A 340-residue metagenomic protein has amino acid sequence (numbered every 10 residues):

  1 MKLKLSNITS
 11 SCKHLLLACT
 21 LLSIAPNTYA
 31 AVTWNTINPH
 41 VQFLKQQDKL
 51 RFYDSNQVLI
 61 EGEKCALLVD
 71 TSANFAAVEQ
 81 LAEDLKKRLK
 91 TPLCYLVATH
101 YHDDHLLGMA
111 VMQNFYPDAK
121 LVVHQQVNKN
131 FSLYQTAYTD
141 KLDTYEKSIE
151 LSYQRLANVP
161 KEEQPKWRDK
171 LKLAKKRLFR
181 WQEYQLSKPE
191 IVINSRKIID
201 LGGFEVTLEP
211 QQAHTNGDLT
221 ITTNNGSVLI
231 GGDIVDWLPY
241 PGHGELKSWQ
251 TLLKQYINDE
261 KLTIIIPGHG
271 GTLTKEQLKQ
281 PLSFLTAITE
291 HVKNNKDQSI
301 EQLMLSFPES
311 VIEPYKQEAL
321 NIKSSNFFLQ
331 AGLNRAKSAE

Functional and structural regions predicted by a protein language model:
K2-L16: Bacterial N-terminal signal peptides that target proteins for export
W34-K86, L219-D233: Conserved beta-strand hairpin/beta-sheet module of binuclear metal-dependent hydrolase folds, prominently
V69-S72, C94-H102, V122-Q125, P210-Q211 (+3 more regions): Active-site neighborhood of phospho(di)ester-bond hydrolases with catalytic His/Asp-centered motifs
K87-I191, I198, A287-E290: Active-site HxH/HxHxD metal-binding segment of metal-dependent hydrolases
E205-D259: Active-site-proximal loop/helix segments of hydrolase catalytic cores
K247-E301: Divalent-metal (often Zn2+) His-rich catalytic cores of metallo-beta-lactamase-fold enzymes
N294-E340: C-terminal regulatory/interaction regions
